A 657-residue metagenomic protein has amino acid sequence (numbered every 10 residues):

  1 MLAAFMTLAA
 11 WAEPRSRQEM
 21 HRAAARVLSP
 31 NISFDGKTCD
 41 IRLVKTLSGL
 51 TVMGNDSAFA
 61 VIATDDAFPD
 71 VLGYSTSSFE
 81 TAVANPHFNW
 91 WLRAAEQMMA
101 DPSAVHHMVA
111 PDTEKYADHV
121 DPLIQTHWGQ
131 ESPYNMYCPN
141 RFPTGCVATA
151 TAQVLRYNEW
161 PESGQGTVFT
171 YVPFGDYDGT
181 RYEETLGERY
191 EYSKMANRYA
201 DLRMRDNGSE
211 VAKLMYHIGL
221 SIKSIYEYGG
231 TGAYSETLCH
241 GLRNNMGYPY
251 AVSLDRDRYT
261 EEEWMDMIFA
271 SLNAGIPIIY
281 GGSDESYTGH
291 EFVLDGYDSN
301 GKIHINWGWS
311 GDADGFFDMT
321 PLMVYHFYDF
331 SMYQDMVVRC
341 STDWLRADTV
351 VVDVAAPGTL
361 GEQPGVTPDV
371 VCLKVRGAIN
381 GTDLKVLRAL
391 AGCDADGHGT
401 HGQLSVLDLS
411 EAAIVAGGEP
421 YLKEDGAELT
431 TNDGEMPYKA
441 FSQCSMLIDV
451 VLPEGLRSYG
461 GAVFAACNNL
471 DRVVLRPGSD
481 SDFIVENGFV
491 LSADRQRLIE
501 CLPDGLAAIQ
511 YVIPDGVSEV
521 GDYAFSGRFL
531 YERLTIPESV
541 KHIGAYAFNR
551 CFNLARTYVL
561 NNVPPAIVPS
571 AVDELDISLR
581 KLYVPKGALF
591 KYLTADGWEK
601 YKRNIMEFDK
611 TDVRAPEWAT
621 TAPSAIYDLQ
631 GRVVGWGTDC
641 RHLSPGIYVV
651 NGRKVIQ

Functional and structural regions predicted by a protein language model:
M1, I62, L373, V490 (+4 more regions): Terminal processing/anchoring signals of secreted or surface-associated proteins and related intramolecular
M1-T7: Bacterial N-terminal signal peptides
L8, K610-Q657: C-terminal outer-membrane/trafficking sorting elements
E13-L47, A60, D66-S132, N273 (+2 more regions): Cys-His-centered catalytic/binding microenvironment captured across papain-like cysteine peptidases and homologous
G36-D56, H240, N244-N306: Active-site-adjacent substructure of cysteine-protease-like catalytic cores
F68-T231: Active-site-adjacent structural segments surrounding the nucleophilic cysteine of cysteine proteases and isopeptidases
T349-V354, V371-I379, G402-G434, C444-S458 (+7 more regions): Structural signature of tandem-repeat unit edges
Y438-A440, G461-V463, E500, D522-A524 (+2 more regions): Consensus positions within tandem repeat domains that build extended binding/scaffold surfaces
